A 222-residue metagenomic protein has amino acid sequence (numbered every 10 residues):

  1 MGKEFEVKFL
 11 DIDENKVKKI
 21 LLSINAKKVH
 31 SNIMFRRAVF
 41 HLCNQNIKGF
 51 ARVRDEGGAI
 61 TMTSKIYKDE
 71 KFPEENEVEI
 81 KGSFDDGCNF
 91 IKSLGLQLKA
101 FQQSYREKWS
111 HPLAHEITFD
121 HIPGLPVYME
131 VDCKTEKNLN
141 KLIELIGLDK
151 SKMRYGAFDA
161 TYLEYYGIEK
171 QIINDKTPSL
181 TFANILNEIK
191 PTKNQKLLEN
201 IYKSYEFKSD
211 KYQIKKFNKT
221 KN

Functional and structural regions predicted by a protein language model:
M1-A114, L148-N222: N-terminal strand-loop-strand beta-hairpin
A100-I143: Conserved, surface-exposed functional patches that form binding/active-site neighborhoods
